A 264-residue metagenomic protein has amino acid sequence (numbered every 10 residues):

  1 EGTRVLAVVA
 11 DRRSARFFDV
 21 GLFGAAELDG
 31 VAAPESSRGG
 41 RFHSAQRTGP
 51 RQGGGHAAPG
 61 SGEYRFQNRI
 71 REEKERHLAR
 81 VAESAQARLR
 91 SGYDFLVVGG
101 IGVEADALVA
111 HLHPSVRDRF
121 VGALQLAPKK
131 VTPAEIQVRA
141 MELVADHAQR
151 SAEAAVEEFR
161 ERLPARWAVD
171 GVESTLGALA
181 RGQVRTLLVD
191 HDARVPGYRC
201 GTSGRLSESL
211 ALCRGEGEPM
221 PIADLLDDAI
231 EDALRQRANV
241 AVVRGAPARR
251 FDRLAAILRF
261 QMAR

Functional and structural regions predicted by a protein language model:
E1-R264: Terminal alpha-helical anchor/extension segments at protein ends
